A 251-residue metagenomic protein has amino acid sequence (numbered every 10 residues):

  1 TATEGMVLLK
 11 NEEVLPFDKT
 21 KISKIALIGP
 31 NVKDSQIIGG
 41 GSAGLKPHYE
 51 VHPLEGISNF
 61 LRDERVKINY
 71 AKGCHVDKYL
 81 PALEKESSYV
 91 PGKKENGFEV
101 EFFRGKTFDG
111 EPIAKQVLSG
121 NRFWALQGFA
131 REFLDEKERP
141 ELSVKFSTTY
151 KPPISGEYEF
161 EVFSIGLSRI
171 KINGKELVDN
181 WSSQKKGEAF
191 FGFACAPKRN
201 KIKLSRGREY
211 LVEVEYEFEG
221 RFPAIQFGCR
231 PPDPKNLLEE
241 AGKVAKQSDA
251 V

Functional and structural regions predicted by a protein language model:
T1-D18: Cofactor-pocket helix-loop regions in the catalytic cores of large enzyme subunits
A2-M6, V51-L54, L238, S248: Extracytoplasmic/secreted envelope proteins and their assembly/folding machinery, especially bacterial periplasmic
E4, I22-K24, D63-I68, E209 (+1 more regions): Loop/turn elements at helix/coil->beta-strand transitions in domains of secreted/extracellular proteins
G5, I25, I57, F103: Conserved hydrophobic/aromatic pocket- or pore-lining residues that grip, position, or stack substrates in active sites
L15-P16, D63-G73, E213-V214, F222-I225: Acidic/polar loop patches that form or flank catalytic/metal-binding clefts of enzymes that bind anionic ligands
I22-V32: Core structural elements
K33-F60: Glycine- and acidic-residue-enriched helix-capping/strand-helix junction motifs
H75-D249: Acidic/polar, compositionally biased interaction segments
